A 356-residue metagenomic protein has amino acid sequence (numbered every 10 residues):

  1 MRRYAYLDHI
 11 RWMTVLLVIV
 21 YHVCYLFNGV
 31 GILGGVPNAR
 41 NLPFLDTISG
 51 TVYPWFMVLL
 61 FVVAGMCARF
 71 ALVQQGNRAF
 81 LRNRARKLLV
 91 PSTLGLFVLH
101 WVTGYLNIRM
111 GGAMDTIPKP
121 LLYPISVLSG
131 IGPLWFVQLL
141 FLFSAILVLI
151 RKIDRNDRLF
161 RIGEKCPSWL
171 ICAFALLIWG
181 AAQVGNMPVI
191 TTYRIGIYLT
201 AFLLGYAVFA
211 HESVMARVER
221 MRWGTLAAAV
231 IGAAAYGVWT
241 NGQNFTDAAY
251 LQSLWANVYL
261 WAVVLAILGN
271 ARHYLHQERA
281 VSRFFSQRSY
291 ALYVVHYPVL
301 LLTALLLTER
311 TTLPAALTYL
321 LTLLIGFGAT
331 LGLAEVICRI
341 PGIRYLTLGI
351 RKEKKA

Functional and structural regions predicted by a protein language model:
M1-A356: Alpha-helical transmembrane segments and their immediate juxtamembrane cytosolic regions
